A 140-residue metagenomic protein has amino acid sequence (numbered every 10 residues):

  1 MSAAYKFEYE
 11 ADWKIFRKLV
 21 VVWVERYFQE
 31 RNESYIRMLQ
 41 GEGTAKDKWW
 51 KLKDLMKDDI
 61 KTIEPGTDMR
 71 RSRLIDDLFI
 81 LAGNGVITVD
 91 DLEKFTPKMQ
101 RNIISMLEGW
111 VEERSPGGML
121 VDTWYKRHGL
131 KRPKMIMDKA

Functional and structural regions predicted by a protein language model:
M1-A140: Acidic, Ser/Pro/Thr-rich low-complexity regulatory regions and the short amphipathic helical interaction modules they
